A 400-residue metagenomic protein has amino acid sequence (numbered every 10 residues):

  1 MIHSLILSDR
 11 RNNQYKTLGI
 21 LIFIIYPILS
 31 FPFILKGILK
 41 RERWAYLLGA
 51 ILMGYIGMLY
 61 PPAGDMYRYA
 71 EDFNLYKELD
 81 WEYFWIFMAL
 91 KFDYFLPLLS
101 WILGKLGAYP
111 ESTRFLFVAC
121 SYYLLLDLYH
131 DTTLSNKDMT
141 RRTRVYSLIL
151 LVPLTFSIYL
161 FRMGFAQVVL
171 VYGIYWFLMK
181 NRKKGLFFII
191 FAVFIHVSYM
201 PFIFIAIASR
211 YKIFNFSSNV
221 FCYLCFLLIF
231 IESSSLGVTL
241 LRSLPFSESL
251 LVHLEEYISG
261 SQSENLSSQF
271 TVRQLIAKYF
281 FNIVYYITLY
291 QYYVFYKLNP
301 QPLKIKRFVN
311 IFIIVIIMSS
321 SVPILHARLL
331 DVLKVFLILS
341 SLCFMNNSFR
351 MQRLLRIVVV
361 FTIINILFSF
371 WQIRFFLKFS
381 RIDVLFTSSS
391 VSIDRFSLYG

Functional and structural regions predicted by a protein language model:
I2-R10, L39-V118, Q372-G400: TM-lumen/periplasm interface segments of multi-pass membrane proteins, especially the first transmembrane helix
K40, Y129-L151: Transmembrane-helix signature of polytopic, membrane-embedded enzymes that assemble or transfer cell-envelope glycans
R41-L47, N299-I311, R353-V360: Membrane-interfacial loop-to-transmembrane alpha-helix junctions, especially the N-terminal start
P61-P62, Y67-E71, Y76-K77, E82 (+3 more regions): Alpha-helical transmembrane segments and terminal signal-anchor/GPI-anchor hydrophobic tails, characterized by long
L116-S135: Transmembrane-helix motifs of polytopic, lipid-linked glycan transferases
P153-T155, K184-A208, I317: Membrane-interface alpha helices of multi-pass inner-membrane proteins
T155-L170, I174, I195, Y290-S348: Membrane-water interface signatures at transmembrane helix termini and the short loops that connect adjacent helices
W176-F191, F204, F216-Y223: Short hydrophobic alpha-helices at membrane interfaces in multi-pass membrane enzymes
